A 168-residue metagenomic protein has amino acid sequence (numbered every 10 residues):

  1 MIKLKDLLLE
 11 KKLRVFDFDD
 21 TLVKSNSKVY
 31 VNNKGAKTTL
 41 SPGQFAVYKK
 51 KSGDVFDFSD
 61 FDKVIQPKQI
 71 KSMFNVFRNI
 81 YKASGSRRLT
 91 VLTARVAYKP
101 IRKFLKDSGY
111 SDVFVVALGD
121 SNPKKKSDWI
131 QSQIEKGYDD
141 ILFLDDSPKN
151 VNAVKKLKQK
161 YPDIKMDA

Functional and structural regions predicted by a protein language model:
K3-E10: Proteolytic processing junctions in secreted/extracellular precursors, especially proprotein convertase/trypsin-like
K12-K124: Alpha-helical substrate-recognition element adjacent to the catalytic core
K71, K99, S127-D128, P148 (+1 more regions): A structural signal for well-ordered alpha-helical segments within the folded catalytic domains of diverse enzymes
F74-Y81, I130-Q131, V151, K155: Short amphipathic alpha-helical segments and helix-helix/interface helices
S84, I134-D139: Glycine-rich phosphate-binding loop signature in dinucleotide/nucleotide-binding domains
K103-S111, Q131-K136, K155-D163: Short, surface-exposed basic-aromatic patches at helix termini and helix-loop junctions that form
N122-I134: Short loop-to-alpha-helix "cap/lid" segments that border enzyme active sites across diverse enzyme classes
Y138-A168: Acidic, Mg2+-coordinating phosphoryl-transfer loop and its flanking beta/alpha structural elements, shared across
